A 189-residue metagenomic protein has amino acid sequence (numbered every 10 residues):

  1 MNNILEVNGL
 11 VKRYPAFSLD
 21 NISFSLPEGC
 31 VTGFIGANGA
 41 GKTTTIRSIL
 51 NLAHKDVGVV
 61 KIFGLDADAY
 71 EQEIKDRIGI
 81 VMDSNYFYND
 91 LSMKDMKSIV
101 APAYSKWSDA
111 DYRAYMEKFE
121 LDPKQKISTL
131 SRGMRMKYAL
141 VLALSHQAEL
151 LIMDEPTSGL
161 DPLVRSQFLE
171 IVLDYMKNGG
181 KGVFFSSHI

Functional and structural regions predicted by a protein language model:
V7-L10, F17-P27, F34, G58: Conserved beta-strand
A37-G41: Walker A (P-loop) phosphate-binding loop of ABC-type ATPase nucleotide-binding domains
L50: Helix-to-loop junction immediately C-terminal to a conserved catalytic motif
G58-D66, E73-I74: Conserved ABC transporter NBD signature motif
D76, M82-A139, H146: ABC-family P-loop ATPase nucleotide-binding domains
L151-E155, L160, F185: Catalytic Walker B motif of ABC-type/P-loop ATPase nucleotide-binding domains
R165-G179: Helical segment within the ABC ATPase nucleotide-binding domain
G180-H188: Conserved H-loop
